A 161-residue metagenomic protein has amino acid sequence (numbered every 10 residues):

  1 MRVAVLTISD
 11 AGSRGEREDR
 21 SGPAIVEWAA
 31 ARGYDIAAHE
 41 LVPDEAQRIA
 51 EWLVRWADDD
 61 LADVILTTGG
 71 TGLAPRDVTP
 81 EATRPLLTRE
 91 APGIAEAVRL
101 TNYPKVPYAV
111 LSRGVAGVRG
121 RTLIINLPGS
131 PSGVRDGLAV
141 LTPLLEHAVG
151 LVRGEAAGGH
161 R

Functional and structural regions predicted by a protein language model:
M1-R161: Non-catalytic beta/alpha edge segments that cap or flank active sites
